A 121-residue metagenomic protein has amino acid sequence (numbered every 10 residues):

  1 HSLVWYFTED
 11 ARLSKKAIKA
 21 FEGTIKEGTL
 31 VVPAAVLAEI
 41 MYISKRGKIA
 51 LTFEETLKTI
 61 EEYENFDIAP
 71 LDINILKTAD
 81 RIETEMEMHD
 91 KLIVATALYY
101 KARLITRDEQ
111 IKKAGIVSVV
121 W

Functional and structural regions predicted by a protein language model:
H1-V32, R46-T59, Y100, E109-Q110 (+2 more regions): Short, well-structured N-terminal submotif of metal-dependent ribonuclease cores
V32-P33, L71: Short glycine/serine/threonine-enriched helix-capping/active-site loop that flanks the nucleotide-sugar donor pocket
V36: Active-site-proximal loop/turn and secondary-structure-junction residues that shape catalytic pockets, frequently
I43: ABC-type ATPase nucleotide-binding domain
L51-T52, Y63-E109: Active-site neighborhoods of divalent-metal-dependent phosphate/nucleic-acid chemistry enzymes
E64, A114-G115: Short, structured coil segments at secondary-structure junctions
